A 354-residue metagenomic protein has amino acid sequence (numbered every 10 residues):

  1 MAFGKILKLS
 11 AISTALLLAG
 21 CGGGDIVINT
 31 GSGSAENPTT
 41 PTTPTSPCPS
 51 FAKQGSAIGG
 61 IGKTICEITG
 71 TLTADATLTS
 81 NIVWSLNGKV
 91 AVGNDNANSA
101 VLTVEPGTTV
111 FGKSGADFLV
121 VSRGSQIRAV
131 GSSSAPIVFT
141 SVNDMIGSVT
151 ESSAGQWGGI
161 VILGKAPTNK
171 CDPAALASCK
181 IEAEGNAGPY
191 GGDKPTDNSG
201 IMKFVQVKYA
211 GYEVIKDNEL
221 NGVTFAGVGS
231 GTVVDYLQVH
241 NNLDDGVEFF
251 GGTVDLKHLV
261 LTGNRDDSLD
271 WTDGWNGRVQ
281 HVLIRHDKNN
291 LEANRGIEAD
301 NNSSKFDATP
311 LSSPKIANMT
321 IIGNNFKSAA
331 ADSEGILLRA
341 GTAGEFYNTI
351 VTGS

Functional and structural regions predicted by a protein language model:
M1-A11: Bacterial N-terminal signal peptides that target proteins for export
L17-G20: C-terminal motif of bacterial Sec signal peptides marking the signal peptidase cleavage site
G22-S354: Beta-strand/loop edge motif enriched in small/polar residues
